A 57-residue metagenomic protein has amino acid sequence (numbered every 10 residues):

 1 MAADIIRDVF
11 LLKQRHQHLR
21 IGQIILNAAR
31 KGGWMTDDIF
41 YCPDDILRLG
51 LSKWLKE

Functional and structural regions predicted by a protein language model:
M1-I21: N-terminal acidic leader/helix
I6, I21-M35: Catalytic phosphate/metal-binding cores of nucleic-acid and nucleotide-processing enzymes, i.e., regions that mediate
V9-H16, A28-G32, G50: Generic structural signal for hydrophobic core residues of well-folded globular domains
W34-E57: Short, charged early-sequence alpha-helical segments and their helix-coil boundaries
